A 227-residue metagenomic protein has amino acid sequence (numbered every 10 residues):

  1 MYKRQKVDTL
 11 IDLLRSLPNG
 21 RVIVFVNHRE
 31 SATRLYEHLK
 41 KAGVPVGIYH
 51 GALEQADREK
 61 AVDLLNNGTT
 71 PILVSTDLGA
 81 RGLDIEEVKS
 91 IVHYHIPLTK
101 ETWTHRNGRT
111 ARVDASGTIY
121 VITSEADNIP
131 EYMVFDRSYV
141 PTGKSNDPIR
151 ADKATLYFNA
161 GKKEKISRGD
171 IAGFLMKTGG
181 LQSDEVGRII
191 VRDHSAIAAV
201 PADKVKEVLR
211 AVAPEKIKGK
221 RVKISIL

Functional and structural regions predicted by a protein language model:
K3-H38, G180: Conserved interdomain hinge at the start of the Helicase C-terminal
K3-K6, H28-A32, L53-Q55, L78-R81 (+5 more regions): Conserved nucleotide-binding/hydrolysis micro-motifs of P-loop NTPases
P18-G20, A42-P45, E86-K89, D114-I119: Short glycine-/polar-rich loops that comprise or flank the Walker A/P-loop and associated switch/sensor motifs
A32-H38, V44-T76: Conserved helicase ATPase core of P-loop NTP-dependent helicases/translocases
K41, G143-L227: Non-catalytic terminal extensions of ATP-dependent helicases
V44, R109-S116, L181, K216-I217: Arginine/glycine-rich "motif VI" loop of SF2 helicases in the C-terminal RecA-like domain
I72, R81-I96, T118-I122: A short beta-strand element within the Helicase C-terminal
T99-P141: Conserved segment of the helicase C-terminal RecA-like domain
